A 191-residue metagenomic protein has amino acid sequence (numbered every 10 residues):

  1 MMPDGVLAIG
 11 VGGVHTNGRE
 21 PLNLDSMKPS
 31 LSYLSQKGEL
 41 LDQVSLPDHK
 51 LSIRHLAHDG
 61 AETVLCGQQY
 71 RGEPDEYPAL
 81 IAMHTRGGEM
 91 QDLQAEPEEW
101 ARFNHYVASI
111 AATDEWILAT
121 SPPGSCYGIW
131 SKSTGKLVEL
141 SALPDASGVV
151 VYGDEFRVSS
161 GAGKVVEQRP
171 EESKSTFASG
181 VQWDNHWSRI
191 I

Functional and structural regions predicted by a protein language model:
M2-D4, D59-A61, A112-D114, V151-G153: Residue-level detector of Asp-centered blade-edge/turn motifs that repeat once per structural unit in beta-propeller
I9, L65-G67, A119, V158-S159: Residue position within the beta-strands of beta-propeller blades
I9-K28, C66-P78: Short, conserved, GDST-rich strand-edge loop motifs in beta-rich repeat architectures
N23-G38, P78-G88: Beta-propeller blade signature
M27, K50-R54, Y77, Y106 (+2 more regions): Beta-rich catalytic cores
V44-K50, Q94-F103, E139-P144, T176-G180: Surface loop/turn motifs at the tips and blade-to-blade linkers of beta-strand repeat domains
V158-I191: Blade-level signature of beta-propeller repeat domains, shared across WD40, Kelch, NHL, RCC1 and BNR/Asp-box propellers
